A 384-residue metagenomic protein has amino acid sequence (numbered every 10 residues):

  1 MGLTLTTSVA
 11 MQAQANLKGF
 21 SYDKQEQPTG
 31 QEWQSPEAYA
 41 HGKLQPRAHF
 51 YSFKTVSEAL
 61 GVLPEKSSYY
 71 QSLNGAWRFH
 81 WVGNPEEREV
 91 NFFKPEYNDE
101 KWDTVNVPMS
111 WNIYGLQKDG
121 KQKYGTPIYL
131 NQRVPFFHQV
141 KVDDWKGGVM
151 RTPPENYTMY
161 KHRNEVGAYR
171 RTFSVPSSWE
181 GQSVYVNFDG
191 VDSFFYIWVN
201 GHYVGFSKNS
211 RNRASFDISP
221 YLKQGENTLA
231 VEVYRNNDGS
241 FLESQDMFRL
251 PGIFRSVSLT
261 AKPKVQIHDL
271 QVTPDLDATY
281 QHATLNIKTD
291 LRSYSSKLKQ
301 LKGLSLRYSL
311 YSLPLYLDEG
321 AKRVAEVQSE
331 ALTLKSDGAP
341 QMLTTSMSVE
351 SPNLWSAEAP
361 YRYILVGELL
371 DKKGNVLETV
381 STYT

Functional and structural regions predicted by a protein language model:
M1-S8: Bacterial N-terminal signal peptides
N16-P28, E32, A40, L63-P64 (+9 more regions): Accessory beta-strand-rich segments of carbohydrate-active enzymes
W102, K372-T384: Carboxylate/His-rich catalytic cores and anion/metal-binding grooves
W179-Q182, L222-E226, L298-L301, V349-R362: Short glycine/proline/serine/threonine-rich loop/turn segments at secondary-structure transition edges
V199, H282-L332: Beta-strand-rich binding/interaction modules
A230-E232, I364-E368: Extracellular recognition modules
R235-F241, L370-L377: Short acidic/polar inter-strand loop motif in beta-rich domains
K322-E350: Intrinsically disordered, low-complexity Pro/Gly/Ser/Thr-rich segments with frequent PxxP/GP/PP motifs and embedded
